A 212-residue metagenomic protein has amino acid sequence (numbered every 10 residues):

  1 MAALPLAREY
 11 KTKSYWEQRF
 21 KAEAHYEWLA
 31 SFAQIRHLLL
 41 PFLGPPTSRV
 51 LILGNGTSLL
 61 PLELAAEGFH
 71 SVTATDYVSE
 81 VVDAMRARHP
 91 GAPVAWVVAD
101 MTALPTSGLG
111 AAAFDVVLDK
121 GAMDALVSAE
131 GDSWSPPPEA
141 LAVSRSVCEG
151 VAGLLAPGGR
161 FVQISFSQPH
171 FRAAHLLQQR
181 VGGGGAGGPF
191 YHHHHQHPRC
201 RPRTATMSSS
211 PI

Functional and structural regions predicted by a protein language model:
M1-H25, L29-A33: N-terminal, positively charged/glycine-rich alpha-helical extensions of SAM-dependent methyltransferases
E27-S48, L59: Conserved alpha-helix/loop element of class I SAM-dependent methyltransferases that forms part of the SAM/SAH-binding
R49-T106: Class I SAM-dependent methyltransferase SAM/SAH-binding core
T102-V117: A short acidic, Gly/Pro-enriched loop at the edge of an enzyme's catalytic core that lines a small-molecule cofactor
D115-L141: A short SAM/SAH-binding and catalytic strip from SAM-dependent methyltransferases
G121, S128, A152, R160 (+1 more regions): Short strand-turn motif at the edge of the Rossmann-like AdoMet-binding core
W134-P157: A short glycine-rich, Lys/Arg-flanked "PGG" loop and its adjoining helix->strand segment in the class I
R172-I212: Class I S-adenosyl-L-methionine
